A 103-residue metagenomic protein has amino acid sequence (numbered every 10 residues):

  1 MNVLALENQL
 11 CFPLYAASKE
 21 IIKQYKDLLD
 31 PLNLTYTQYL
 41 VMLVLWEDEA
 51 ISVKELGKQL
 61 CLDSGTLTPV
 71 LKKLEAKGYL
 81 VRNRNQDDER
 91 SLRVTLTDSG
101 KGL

Functional and structural regions predicted by a protein language model:
M1-L32: N-terminal leader segment of winged-helix/HTH proteins
C11, Q59, R93: Short aromatic/hydrophobic contact patches that present stacked aromatics for nucleic-acid/ligand binding
S18-K19, K58, K101: Residues within alpha-helical segments
I22, K72-L103: Charged, amphipathic alpha-helical coiled-coil/dimerization segments
K23-T66: N-terminal helix-turn-helix DNA-binding core of bacterial DNA-binding proteins
P69: DNA-binding alpha-helical recognition surfaces that contact promoter or target DNA
